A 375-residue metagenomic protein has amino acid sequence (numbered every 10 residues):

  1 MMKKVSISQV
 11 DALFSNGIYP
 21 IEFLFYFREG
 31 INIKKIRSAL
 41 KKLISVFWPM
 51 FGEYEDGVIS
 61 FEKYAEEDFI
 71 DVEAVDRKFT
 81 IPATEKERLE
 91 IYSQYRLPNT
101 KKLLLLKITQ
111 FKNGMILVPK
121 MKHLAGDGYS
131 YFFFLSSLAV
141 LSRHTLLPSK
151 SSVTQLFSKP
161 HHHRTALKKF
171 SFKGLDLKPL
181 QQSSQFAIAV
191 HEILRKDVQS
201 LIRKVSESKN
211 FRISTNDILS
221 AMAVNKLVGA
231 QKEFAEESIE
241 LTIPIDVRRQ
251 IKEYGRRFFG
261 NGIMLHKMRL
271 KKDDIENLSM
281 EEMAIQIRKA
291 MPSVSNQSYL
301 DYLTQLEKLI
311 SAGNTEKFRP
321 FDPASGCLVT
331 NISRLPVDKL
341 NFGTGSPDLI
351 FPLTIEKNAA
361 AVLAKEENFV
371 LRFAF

Functional and structural regions predicted by a protein language model:
M1-F170, Q182-E192, Q199-R257, K317-F375: Non-catalytic N-terminal regions of enzymes
L175-K178: Phosphate/diphosphate-binding glycine-rich loops and adjacent basic-rich segments that engage nucleotide
L180-I188, E253-A290: A short, structured beta-strand-centered segment in the mid-to-C-terminal lobe of catalytic cores from group-transfer
E233-T242, F258, I275-N277, N296-E307: Short acidic alpha-helical/loop segments enriched in Asp/Glu that coordinate divalent cations
P244, R269-L270, V294: Domain-length cofactor-binding catalytic modules of enzymes
M280-G343: Acidic, glycine-rich loop-and-strand cores that form catalytic or ligand-binding grooves in diverse globular domains
